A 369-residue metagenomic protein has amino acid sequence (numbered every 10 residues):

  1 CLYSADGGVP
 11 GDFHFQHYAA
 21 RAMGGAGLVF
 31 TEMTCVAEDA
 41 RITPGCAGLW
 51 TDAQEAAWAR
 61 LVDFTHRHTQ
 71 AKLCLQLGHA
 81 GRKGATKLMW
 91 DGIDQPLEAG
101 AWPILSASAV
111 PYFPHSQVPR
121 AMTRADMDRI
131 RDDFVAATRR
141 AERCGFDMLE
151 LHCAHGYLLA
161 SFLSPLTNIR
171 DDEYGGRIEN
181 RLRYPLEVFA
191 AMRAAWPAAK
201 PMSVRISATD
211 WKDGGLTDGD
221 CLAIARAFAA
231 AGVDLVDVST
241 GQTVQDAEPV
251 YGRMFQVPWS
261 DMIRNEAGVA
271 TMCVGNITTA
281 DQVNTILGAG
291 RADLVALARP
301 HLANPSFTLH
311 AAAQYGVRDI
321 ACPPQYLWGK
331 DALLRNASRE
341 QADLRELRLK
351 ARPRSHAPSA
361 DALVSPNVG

Functional and structural regions predicted by a protein language model:
C1-G369: Flavin-dependent oxidoreductase catalytic cores
